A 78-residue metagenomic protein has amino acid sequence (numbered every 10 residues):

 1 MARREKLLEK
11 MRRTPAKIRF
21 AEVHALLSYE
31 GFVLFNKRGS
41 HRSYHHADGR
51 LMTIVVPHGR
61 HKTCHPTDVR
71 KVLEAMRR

Functional and structural regions predicted by a protein language model:
M1-Y29: A charge-rich, low-complexity, intrinsically flexible signal that marks solvent-exposed coils, linkers, repeats
P15, L51-M52, P66-V69: Low-complexity, intrinsically disordered short peptide segments enriched in small/polar/basic residues
F32-V56, R60: A short, structured beta-strand/loop element
P57-R78: C-terminal structural segments of small proteins and small subunits
